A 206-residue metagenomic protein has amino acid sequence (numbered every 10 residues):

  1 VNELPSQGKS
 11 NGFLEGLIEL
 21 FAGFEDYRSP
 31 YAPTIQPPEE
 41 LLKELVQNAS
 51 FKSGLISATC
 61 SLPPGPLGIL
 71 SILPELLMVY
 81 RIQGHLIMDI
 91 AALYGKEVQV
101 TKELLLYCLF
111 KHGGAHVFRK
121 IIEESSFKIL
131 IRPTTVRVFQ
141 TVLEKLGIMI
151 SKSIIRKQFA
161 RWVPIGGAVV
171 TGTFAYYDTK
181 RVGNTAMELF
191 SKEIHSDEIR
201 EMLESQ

Functional and structural regions predicted by a protein language model:
V1-L62, R81-Q206: Terminal, membrane-proximal amphipathic helices and intrinsically disordered targeting/regulatory segments
I69-M78, F174: Selective recognition of hydrophobic, aromatic-rich stretches within alpha-helical transmembrane segments of polytopic
